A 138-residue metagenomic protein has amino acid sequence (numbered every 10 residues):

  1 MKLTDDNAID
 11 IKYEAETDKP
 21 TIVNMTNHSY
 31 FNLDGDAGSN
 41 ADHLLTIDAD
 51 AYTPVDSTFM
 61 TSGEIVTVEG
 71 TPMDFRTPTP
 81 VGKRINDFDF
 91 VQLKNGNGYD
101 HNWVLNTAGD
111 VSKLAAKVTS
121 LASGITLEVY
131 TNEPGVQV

Functional and structural regions predicted by a protein language model:
K2-V138: An exposed, glycine/acidic-rich loop-and-rim segment of catalytic or binding clefts
